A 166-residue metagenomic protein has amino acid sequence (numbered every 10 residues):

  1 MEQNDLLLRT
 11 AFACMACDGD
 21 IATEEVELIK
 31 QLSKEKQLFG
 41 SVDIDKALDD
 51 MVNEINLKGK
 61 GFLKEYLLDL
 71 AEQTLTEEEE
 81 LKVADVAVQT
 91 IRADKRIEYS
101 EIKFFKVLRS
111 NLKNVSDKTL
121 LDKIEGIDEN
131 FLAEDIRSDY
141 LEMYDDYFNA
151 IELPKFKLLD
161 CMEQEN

Functional and structural regions predicted by a protein language model:
M1-N166: Small-residue-enriched hydrophobic alpha-helices in membranes
